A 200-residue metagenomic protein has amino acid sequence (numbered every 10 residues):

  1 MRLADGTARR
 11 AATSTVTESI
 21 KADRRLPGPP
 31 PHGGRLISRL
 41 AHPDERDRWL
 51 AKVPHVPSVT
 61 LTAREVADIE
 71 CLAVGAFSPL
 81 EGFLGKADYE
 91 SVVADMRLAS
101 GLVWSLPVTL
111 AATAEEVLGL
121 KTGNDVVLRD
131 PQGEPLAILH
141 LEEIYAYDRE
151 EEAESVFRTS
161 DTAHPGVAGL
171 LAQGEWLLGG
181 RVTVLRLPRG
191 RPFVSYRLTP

Functional and structural regions predicted by a protein language model:
M1-P200: Non-catalytic terminal extensions that flank enzyme cores
